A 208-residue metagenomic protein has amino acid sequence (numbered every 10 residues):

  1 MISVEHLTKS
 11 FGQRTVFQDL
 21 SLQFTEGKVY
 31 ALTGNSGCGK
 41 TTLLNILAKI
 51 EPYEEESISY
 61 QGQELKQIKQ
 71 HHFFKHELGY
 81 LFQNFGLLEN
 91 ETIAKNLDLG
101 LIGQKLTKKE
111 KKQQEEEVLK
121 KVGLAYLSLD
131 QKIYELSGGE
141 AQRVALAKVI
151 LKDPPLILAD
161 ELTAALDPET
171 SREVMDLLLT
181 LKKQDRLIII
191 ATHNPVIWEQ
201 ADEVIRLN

Functional and structural regions predicted by a protein language model:
I2, F17-D19: Conserved structural motif at the start of ABC-family nucleotide-binding domains
A48: Helix-to-loop junction immediately C-terminal to a conserved catalytic motif
E56-K66: Conserved ABC transporter NBD signature motif
L65-G79, K183: ABC ATPase NBD coupling module
K109-L127: Conserved ABC ATPase "signature" region
K132-L136, E140: Conserved ABC ATPase signature
I157-D160: Catalytic Walker B motif of ABC-type/P-loop ATPase nucleotide-binding domains
